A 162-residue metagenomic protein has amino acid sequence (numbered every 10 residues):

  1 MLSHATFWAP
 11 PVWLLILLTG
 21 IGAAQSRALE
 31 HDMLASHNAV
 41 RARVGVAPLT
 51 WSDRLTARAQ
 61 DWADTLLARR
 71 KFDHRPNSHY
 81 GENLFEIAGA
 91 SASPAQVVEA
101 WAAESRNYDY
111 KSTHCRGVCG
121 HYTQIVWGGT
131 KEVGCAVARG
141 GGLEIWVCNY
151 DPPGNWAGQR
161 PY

Functional and structural regions predicted by a protein language model:
M1-V12: Bacterial N-terminal signal peptides that target proteins for export
L2, S26, N155-Q159: Membrane-interface soluble catalytic domains
P10-G20: Bacterial N-terminal signal peptides
A23-G81: Short, well-ordered surface patches within globular domains
Y80, A90-Y162: Disulfide-stabilized extracellular recognition modules
